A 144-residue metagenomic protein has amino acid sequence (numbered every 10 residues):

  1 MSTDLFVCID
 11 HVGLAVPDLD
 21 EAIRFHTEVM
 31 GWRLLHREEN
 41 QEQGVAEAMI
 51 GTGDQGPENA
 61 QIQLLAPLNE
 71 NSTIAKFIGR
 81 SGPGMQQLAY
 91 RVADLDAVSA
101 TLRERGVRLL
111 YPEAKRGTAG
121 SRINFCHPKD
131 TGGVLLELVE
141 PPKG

Functional and structural regions predicted by a protein language model:
M1-E21, P83-V92, E140-G144: N-terminal beta-strand motif that seeds the catalytic metal site of vicinal oxygen chelate
S2-L5, A48-M49, P57, Y90 (+1 more regions): Vicinal oxygen chelate
I9, G13-V16, H26, I50 (+5 more regions): Short, structured motif recognition centered on aromatic/hydrophobic residues
D18-R33, V98-R105: Amphipathic alpha-helical segments
E21, E39-Q43: Short glycine/proline-centered loop/turn elements that form peptide/ligand docking sites
E28-V29, G44-E47: An N-terminus-focused feature that recognizes amino-terminal "leader" regions
R33-R37, L110-P112: A short linear hydrophobic-aromatic micro-motif
F77: Regulatory and interaction patches adjacent to catalytic/ligand-binding sites in large macromolecular machines
